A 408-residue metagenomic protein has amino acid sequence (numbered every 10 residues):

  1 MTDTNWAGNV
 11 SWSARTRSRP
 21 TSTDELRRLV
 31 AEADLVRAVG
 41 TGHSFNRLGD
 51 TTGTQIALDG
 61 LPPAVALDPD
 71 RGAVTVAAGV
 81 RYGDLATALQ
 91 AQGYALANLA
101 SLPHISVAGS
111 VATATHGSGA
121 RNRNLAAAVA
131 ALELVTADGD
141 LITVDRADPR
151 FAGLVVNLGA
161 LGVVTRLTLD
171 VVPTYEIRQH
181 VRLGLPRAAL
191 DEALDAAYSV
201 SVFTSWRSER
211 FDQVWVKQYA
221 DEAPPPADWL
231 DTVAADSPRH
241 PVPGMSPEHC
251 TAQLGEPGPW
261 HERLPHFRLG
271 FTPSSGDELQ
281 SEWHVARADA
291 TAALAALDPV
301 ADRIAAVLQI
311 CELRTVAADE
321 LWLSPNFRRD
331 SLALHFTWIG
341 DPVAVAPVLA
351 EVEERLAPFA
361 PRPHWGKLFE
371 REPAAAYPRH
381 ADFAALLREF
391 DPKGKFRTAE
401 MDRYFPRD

Functional and structural regions predicted by a protein language model:
M1-D408: Noncatalytic alpha-helical scaffold of FAD-dependent oxidoreductases
